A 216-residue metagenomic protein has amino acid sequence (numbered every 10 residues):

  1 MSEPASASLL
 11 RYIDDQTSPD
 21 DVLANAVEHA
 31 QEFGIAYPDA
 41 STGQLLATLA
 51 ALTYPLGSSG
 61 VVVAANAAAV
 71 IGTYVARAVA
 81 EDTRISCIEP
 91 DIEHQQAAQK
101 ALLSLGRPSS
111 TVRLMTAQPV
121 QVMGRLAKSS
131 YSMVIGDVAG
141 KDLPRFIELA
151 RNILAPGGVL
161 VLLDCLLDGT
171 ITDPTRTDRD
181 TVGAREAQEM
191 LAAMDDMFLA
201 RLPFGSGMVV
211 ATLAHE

Functional and structural regions predicted by a protein language model:
M1-M133, V138-V159, C165-E216: A short alpha-helical cap/connector motif
